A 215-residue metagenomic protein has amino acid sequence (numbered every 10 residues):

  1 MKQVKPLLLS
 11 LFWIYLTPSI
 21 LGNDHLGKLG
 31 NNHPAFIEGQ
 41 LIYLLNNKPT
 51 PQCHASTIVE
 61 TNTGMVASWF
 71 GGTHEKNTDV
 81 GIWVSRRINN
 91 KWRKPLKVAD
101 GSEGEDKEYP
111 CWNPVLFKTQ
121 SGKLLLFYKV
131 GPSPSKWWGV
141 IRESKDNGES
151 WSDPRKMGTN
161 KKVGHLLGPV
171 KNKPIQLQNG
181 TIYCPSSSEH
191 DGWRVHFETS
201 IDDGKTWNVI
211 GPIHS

Functional and structural regions predicted by a protein language model:
M1-L8: Bacterial N-terminal signal peptides that target proteins for export
L9-T17: Hydrophobic helical h-region of N-terminal Sec-dependent signal peptides in bacterial secretory/periplasmic proteins
N23-S215: Asp-box/BNR beta-propeller blade signature and adjacent active/binding-site loops in extracellular glycan-interacting
